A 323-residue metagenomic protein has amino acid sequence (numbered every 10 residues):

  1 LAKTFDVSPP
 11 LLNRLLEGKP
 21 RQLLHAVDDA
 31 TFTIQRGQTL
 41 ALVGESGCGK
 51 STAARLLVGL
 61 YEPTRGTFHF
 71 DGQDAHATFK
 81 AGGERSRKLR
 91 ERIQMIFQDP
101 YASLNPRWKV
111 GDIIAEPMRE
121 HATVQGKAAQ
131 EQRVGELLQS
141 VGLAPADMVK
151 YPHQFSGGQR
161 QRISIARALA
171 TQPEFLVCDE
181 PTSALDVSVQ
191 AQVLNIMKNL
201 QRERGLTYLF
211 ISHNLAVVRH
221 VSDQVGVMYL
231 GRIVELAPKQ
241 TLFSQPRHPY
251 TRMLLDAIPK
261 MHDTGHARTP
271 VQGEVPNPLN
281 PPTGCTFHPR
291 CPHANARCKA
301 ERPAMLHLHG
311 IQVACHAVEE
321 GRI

Functional and structural regions predicted by a protein language model:
V7-G18, L23, S86, L236-I323: Short catalytic/signature loops enriched in Gly
V58: Helix-to-loop junction immediately C-terminal to a conserved catalytic motif
G66-A77: Conserved ABC transporter NBD signature motif
D74, A128-A146, L255-D256: Conserved ABC ATPase "signature" region
Y151-F155, Q159: Conserved ABC ATPase signature
A170-E174: A short, proline-enriched helix->beta-strand linker immediately N-terminal to the Walker B motif in ABC-type P-loop
V177, P181-L185, V189-H266: P-loop NTP-binding/switch modules centered on Walker-like glycine-rich loops
